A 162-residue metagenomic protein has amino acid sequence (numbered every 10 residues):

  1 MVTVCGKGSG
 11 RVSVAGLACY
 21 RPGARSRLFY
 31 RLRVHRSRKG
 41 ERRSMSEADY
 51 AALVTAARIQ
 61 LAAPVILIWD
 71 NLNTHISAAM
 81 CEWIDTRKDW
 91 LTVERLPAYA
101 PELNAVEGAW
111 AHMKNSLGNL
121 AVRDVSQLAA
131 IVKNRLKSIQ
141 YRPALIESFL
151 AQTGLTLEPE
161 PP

Functional and structural regions predicted by a protein language model:
M1-P162: Short functional hotspots at interaction and active-site rims
